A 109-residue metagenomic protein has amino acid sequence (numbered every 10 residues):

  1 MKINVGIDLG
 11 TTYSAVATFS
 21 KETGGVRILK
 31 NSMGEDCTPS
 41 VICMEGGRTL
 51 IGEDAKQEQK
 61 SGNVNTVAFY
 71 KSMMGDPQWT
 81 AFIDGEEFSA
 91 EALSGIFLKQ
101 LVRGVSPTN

Functional and structural regions predicted by a protein language model:
M1-R27: Gly/Thr-rich phosphate-binding beta-strand-loop-beta motif of the actin/hexokinase/Hsp70
E22-N109: Phosphate-binding loop and its immediate beta->loop->alpha context in nucleotide/phosphate-handling enzymes
